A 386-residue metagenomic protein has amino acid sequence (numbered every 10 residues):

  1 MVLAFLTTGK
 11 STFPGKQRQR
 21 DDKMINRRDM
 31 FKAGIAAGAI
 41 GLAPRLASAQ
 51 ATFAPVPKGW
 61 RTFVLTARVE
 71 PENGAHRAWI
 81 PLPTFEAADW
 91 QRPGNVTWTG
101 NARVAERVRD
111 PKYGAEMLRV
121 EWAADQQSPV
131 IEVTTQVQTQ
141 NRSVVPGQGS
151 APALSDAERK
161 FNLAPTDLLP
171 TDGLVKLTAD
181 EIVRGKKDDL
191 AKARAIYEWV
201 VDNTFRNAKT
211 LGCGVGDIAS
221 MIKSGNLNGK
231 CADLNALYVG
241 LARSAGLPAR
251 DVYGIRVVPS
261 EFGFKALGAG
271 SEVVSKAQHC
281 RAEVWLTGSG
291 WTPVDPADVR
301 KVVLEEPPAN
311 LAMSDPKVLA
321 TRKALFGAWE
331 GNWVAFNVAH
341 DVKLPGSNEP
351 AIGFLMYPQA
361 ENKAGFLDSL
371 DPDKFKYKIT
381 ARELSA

Functional and structural regions predicted by a protein language model:
V2-I25: Secretory targeting signals
F5-L6, S11, D29-A49: N-terminal export signals
F31-G34, A49-S143: Intrinsically disordered, low-complexity N-terminal segments that are enriched in acidic
L82-T84, T135-V137, S150, Y253-I255 (+1 more regions): A mature extracytoplasmic/lumenal domain signature
G94-T97, G147-D156, P296-V299, G353: Short intrinsically disordered coil segments
V130-N207, L211-G225: Acidic low-complexity segments
G185, D189-A193, E198-C280, V302-E305: Active-site neighborhood of thiol-dependent amide/isopeptide-bond enzymes
P259, G263-A386: Active-site rim recognition segments
